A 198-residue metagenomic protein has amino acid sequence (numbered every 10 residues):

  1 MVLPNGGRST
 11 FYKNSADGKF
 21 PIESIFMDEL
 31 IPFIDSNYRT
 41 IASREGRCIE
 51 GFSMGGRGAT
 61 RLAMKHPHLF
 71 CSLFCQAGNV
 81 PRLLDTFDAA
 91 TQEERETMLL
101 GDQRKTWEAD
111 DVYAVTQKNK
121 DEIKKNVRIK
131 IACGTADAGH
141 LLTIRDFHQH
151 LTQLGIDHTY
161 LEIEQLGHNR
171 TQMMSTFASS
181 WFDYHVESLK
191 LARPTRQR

Functional and structural regions predicted by a protein language model:
M1-R198: Non-catalytic cap/lid and distal C-terminal segments of serine-dependent acyl enzymes
